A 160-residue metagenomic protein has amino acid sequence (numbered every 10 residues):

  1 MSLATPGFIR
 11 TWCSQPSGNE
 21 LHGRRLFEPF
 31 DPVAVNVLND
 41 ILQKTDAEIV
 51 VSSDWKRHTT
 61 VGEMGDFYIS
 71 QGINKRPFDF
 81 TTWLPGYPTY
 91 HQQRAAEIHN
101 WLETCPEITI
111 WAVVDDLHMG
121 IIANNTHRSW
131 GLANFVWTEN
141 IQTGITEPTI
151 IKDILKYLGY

Functional and structural regions predicted by a protein language model:
M1-S14: Asp-based phosphoryl-transfer active-site loop
M1-S2, R57, H118-M119: Short, glycine/acidic-enriched loop or turn micro-motifs at the edges of active sites
S2, V51, A112-V113: Residue-level marker for buried hydrophobic side chains located in beta-strands that build the well-ordered beta-sheet
W12-P29, T81-T89: Surface-exposed cleft-lining segments at the edges of enzyme active sites
E28-L38, Q92-A96: Well-ordered, non-membrane alpha-helical segments in soluble/globular domains
V35-T45, H99-E107: Short, basic/hydrophobic alpha-helical segments
T45-G65: Substrate-recognition element of Asp-dependent hydrolases with the DxDx(T/V) motif
G62-Y160: C-terminal cap/substrate-recognition subdomain and adjoining C-terminal extension of metal-dependent phosphatase-like
